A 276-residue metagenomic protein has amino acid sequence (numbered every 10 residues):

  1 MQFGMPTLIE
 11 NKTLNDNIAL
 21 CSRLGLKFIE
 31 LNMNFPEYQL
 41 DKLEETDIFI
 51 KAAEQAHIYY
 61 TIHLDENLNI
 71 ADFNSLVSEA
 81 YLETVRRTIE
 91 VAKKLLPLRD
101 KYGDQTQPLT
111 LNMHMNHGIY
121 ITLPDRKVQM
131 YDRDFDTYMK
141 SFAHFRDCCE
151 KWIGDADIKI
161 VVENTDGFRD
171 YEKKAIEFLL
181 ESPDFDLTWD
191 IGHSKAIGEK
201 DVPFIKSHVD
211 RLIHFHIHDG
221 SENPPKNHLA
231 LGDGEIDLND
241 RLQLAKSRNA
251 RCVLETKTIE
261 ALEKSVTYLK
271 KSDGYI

Functional and structural regions predicted by a protein language model:
M1-G4, D65-L68, L123-D125: N-terminal small/glycine-rich loop or linker at the start of catalytic domains across soluble metabolic enzymes
Q2, N11, N15-S22, A71-F73 (+5 more regions): Histidine-acidic metal/acid-base catalytic patches
P6-E10, N32-P36, D65-N67, N116-G118 (+4 more regions): Active-site beta-loop-alpha junctions enriched in small/polar residues
L26, I58, I158, F185 (+1 more regions): Short glycine/serine/threonine/alanine-rich loop segments
F28, T61-H63, V161-E163, T188 (+1 more regions): Generic enzyme active-site microenvironment
E30-I50: Glycine-rich, proline-tolerant flexible connector loops at the mouths of alpha/beta enzymes
D47-D65, F142-W152, L238-L244: Alpha-helix-loop-beta-strand connector modules within alpha/beta enzyme cores
E54-Q55, I70-D186: Active-site acidic/histidine proton-transfer and metal-coordination neighborhood in alpha/beta enzyme cores
